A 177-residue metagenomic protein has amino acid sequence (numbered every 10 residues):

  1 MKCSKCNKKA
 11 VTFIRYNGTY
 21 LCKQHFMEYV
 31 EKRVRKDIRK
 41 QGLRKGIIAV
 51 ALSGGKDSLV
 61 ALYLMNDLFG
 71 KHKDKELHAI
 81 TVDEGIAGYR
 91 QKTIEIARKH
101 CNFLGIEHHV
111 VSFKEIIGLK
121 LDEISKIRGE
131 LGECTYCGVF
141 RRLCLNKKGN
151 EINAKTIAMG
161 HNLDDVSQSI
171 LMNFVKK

Functional and structural regions predicted by a protein language model:
K2-K176: ATP-dependent adenylation/nucleotidyltransferase module used to activate substrates
